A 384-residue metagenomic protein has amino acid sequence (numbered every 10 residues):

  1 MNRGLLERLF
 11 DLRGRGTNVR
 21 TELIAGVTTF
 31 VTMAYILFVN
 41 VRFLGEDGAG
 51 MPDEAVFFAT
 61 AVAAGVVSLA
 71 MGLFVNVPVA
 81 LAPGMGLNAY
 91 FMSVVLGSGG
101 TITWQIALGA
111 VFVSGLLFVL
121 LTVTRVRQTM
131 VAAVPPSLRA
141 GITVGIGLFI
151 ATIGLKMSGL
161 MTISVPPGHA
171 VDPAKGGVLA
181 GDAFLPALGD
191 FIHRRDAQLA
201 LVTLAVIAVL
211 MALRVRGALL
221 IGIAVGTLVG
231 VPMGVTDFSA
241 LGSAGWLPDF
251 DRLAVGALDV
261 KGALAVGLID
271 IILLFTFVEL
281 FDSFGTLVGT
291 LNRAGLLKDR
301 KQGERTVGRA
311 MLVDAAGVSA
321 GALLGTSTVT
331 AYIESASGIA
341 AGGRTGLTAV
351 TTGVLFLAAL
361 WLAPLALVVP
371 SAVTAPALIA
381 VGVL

Functional and structural regions predicted by a protein language model:
M1-F57, P186-G189, I221-G308: Helix-loop-helix hairpins and the membrane-proximal interhelical loops of multi-pass alpha-helical transport proteins
N2-I36, N40, G84-S93, G97-T143 (+1 more regions): Helix-loop-helix junctions within the multi-pass membrane cores of secondary transporters/permeases
A25-V41, T60-G72, M92-S93, F112-T122 (+8 more regions): Hydrophobic core segments of alpha-helical transmembrane domains in multi-pass membrane transport and ion-translocation
G45-D53, S93-A107, Q128-R139, L148-A208 (+1 more regions): Inter-helical loop and helix-membrane interface segments of multi-pass membrane transporters/permeases
G48-S98: Active-site cofactor/substrate anionic-group-binding motifs, chiefly glycine- and Lys/Arg-rich phosphate-binding loops
A49-V62, I102-L116, S164-G168, A187-L199 (+4 more regions): Structural signature of hydrophobic alpha-helical transmembrane segments
G50, N76, T101, V123 (+1 more regions): Helix-loop interface residues and adjacent transmembrane-helix termini in multi-pass membrane transporters, primarily
L69-P83, V209-L220, A340-G346: Membrane-helix interface "capping/anchor" motifs
